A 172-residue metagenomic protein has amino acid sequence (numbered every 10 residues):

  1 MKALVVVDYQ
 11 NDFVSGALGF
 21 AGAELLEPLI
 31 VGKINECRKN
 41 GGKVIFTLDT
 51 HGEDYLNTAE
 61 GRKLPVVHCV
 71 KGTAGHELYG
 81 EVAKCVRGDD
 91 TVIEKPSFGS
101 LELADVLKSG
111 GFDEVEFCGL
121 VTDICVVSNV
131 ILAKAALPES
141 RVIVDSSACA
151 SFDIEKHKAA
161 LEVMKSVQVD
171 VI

Functional and structural regions predicted by a protein language model:
M1-V92, I143, K158, E162 (+1 more regions): Active-site acidic carboxylates
A17, L56-T58, L103-D105, S128-N129 (+1 more regions): Short, well-ordered secondary-structure micro-motifs
G32-E36, V127-A136: Histidine-anchored nucleotide/phosphate-binding helix
K39-N40, S109, A135-L137: Short, conserved loop/helix-junction motifs that constitute active-site signature segments in enzyme catalytic cores
H51-E53, G75, S97-S100, C149-S151: Short, catalytically relevant binding-site loops at active-site mouths
G72-T122: Internal catalytic-core helix/loop-beta-alpha segment that presents or stabilizes conserved functional determinants
E116-L120, R141-D153: A short glycine-rich beta-strand->turn/loop micro-motif centered on a GG-aromatic cluster
A133, C149-L161: Structured adenosyl-cofactor binding patch, chiefly the S-adenosyl-L-methionine
